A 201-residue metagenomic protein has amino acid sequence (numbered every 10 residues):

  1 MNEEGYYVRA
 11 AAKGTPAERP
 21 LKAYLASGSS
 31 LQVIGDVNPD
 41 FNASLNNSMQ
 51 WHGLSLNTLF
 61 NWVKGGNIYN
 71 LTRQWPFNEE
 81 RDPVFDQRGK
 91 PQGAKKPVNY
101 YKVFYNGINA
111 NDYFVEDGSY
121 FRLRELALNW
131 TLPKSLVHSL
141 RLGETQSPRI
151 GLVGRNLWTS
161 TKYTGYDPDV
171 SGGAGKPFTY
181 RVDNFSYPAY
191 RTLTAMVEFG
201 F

Functional and structural regions predicted by a protein language model:
M1-N57, N99-G118, L123-E125, N129-H138: Outer-membrane beta-barrel transmembrane strand signature
T15-L25, F77-K90, D167-D183: Surface-exposed loop/turn segments flanking beta-strands in extracellular/periplasmic regions
S29-V37, L71-P76, I108-S119, Y163-P168 (+1 more regions): Extracellular/periplasm-exposed beta-strand and loop segments of Gram-negative cell-envelope proteins, dominated by
Q50, N61-V63, V153-L157, G200: Outer-membrane beta-barrel pore domains and translocons
W51-L54, S135, T145-S147, Y190-T192: Strand-connecting loop/turn motifs
T58, I150-L152, V197: Membrane-embedded beta-strand positions of outer-membrane beta-barrel proteins
V63-R155: Extracytoplasmic gating/loop element in the C-terminal half of outer-membrane beta-barrel translocons and assembly
K90, N106-I108, S160-F201: C-terminal beta-signal and terminal closure region of outer-membrane beta-barrel proteins
